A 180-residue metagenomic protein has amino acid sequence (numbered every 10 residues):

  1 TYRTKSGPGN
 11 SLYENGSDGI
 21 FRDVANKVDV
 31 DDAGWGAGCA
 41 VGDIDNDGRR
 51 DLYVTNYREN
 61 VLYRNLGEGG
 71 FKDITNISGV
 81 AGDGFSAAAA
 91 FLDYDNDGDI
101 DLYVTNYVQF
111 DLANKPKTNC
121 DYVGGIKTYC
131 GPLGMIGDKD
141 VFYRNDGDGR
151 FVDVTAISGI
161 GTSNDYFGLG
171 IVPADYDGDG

Functional and structural regions predicted by a protein language model:
T1-G180: Acidic, glycine/proline-rich Ca2+-coordinating loop motifs
